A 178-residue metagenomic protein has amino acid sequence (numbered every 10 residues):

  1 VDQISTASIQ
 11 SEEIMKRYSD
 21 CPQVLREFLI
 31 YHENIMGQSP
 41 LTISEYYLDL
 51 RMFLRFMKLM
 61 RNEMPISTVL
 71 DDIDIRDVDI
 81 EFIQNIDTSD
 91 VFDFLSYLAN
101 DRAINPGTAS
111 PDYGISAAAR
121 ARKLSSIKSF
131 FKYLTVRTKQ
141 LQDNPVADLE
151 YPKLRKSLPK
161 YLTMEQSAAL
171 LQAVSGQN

Functional and structural regions predicted by a protein language model:
V1-N178: Conserved catalytic core of the tyrosine transesterase superfamily
